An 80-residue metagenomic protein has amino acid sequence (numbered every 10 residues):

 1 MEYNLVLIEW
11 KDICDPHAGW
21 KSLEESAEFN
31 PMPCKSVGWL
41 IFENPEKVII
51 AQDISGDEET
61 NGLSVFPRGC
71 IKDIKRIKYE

Functional and structural regions predicted by a protein language model:
E2-E80: Conserved RNA-binding domains used in RNP assembly and mRNA/RNA metabolism
